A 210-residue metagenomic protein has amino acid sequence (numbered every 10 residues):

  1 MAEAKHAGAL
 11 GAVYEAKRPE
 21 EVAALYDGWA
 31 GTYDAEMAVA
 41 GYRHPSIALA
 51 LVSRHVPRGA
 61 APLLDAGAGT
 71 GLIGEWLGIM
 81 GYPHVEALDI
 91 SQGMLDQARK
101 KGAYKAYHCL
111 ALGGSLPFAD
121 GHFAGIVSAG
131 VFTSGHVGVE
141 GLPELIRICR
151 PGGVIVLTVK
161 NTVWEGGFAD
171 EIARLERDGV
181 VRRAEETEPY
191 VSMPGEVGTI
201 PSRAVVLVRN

Functional and structural regions predicted by a protein language model:
M1-E20: N-terminal auxiliary segments of SAM/dcSAM-dependent transferases
Y42-G59: Conserved alpha-helix/loop element of class I SAM-dependent methyltransferases that forms part of the SAM/SAH-binding
L64-A66, T70-S115: Class I SAM-dependent methyltransferase SAM/SAH-binding core
L116-I126: A short acidic, Gly/Pro-enriched loop at the edge of an enzyme's catalytic core that lines a small-molecule cofactor
A124-G138: A short SAM/SAH-binding and catalytic strip from SAM-dependent methyltransferases
E140-P151: A short glycine-rich, Lys/Arg-flanked "PGG" loop and its adjoining helix->strand segment in the class I
G152-K160: Conserved beta-strand signature within the Rossmann-like core of class I S-adenosyl-L-methionine
F168-E188: Conserved Class I S-adenosyl-L-methionine
